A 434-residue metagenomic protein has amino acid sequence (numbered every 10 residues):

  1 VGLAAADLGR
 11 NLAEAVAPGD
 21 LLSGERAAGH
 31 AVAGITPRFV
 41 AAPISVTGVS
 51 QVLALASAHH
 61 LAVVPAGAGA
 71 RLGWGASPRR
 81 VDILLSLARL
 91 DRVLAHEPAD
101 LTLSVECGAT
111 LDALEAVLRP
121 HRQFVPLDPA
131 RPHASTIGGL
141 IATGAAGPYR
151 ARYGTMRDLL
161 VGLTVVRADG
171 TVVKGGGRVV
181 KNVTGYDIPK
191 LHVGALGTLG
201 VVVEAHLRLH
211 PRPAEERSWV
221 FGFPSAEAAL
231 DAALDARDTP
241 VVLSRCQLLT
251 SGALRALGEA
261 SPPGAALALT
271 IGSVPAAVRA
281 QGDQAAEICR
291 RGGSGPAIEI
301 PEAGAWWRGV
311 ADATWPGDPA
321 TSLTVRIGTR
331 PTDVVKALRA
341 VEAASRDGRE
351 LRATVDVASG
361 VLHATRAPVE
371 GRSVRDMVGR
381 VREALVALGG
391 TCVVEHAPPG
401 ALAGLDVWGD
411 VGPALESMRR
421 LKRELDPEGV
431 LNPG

Functional and structural regions predicted by a protein language model:
V1-L3, F221-A228, P275-A276, R326-K336 (+1 more regions): Short, surface-exposed ligand-recognition loops at beta-strand->loop->(often short) alpha-helix junctions that present
A6-L12, A226-L249, P331-G348, S373-R382: Short amphipathic alpha-helix segments
G24, A28-D91, H96, L103-C107 (+1 more regions): Glycine-rich N-terminal segment of FAD-binding domains in flavoprotein oxidoreductases, spanning the beta-loop-helix
A33-T36, I44, L61, A66-A68 (+6 more regions): Conserved glycine-rich FAD pyrophosphate-binding loop
F39, L101, V201, P262-P275 (+1 more regions): A generic structural motif
L94, L111-D112, A116-Q247: FAD-binding subdomain of flavoenzyme oxidoreductases
A232, R237-I298: A conserved active-site cap/scaffold subdomain adjacent to cofactor or substrate pockets
